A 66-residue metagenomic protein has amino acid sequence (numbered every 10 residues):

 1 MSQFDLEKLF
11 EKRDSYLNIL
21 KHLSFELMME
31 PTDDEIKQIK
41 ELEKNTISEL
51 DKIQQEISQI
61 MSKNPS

Functional and structural regions predicted by a protein language model:
M1-N18: Short, charge/polar-rich alpha-helical segments
F4, R13, E43, Q54 (+1 more regions): Solvent-exposed, well-ordered amphipathic alpha-helical segments that flank/support binding or catalytic loops
L9, Y16, L23, I39 (+3 more regions): The feature captures the hydrophobic core positions of alpha-helical coiled-coils
D14-E41: Short E/K-rich amphipathic alpha-helical oligomerization segments
P31-E35, Q59-S66: Long amphipathic alpha-helical coiled-coil segments
